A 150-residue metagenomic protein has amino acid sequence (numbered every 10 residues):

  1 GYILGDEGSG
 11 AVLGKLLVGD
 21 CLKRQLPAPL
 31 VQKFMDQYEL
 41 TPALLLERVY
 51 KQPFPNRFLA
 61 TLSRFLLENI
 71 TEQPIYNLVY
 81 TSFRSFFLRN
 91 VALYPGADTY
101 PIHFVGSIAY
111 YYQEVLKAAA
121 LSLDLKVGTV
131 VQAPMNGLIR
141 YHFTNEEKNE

Functional and structural regions predicted by a protein language model:
G1-K23: Glycine-rich phosphate-binding loop of actin/hexokinase-like ATP-binding domains
V18-E150: ATP-binding/phosphotransfer module of carbohydrate and carboxylate kinases, centering on a glycine-rich
